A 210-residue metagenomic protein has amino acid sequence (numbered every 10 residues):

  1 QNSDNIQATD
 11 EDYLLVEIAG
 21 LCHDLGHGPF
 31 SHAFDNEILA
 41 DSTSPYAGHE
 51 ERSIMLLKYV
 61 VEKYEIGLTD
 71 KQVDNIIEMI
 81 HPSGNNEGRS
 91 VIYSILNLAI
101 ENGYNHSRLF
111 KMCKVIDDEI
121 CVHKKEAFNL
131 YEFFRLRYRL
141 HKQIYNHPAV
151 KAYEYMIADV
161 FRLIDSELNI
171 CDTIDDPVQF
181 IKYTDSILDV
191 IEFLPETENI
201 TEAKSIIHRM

Functional and structural regions predicted by a protein language model:
Q1-I18, G26-R209: Sequence-structural signature of the catalytic-core scaffold of metal-dependent phosphohydrolases that act on
